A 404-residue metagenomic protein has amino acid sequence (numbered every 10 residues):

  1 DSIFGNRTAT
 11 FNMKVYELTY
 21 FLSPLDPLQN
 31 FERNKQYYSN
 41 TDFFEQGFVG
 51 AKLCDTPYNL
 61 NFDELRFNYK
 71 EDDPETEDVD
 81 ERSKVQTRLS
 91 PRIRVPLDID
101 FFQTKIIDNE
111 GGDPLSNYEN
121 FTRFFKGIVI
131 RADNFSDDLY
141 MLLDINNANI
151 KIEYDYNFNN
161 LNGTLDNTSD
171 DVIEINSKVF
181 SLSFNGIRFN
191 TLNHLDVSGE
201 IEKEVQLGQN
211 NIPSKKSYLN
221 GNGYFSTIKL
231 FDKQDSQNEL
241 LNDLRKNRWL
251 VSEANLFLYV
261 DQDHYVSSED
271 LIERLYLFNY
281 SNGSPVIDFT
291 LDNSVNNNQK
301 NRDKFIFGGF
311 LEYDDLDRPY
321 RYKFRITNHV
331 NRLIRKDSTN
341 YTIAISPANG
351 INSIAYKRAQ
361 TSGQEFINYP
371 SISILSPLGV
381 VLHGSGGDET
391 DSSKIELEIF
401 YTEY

Functional and structural regions predicted by a protein language model:
D1-Y404: Secreted, disulfide-rich extracellular signaling modules
